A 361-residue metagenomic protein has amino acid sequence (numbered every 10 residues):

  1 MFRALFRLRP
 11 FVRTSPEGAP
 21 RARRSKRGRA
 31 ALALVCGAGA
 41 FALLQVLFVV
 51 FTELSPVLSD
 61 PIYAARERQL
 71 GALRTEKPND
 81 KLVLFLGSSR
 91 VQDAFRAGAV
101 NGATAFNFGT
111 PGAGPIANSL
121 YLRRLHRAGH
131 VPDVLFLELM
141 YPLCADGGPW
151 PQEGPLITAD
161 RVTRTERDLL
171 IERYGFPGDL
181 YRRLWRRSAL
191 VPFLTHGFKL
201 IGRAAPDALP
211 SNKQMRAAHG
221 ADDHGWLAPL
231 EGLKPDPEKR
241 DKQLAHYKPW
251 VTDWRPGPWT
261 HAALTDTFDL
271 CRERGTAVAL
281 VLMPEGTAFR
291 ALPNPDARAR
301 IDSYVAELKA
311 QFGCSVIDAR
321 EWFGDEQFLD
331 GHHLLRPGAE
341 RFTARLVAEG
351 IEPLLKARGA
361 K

Functional and structural regions predicted by a protein language model:
M1-A30: N-terminal Lys/Arg-rich, disordered targeting/topogenic segments
R29-E53: Hydrophobic membrane-insertion alpha-helices, especially the h-region of bacterial N-terminal signal peptides
F51-T75: Alpha-helical transmembrane signal-anchor/signal-peptide segments
E67-G98: Short extracytoplasmic
L86, R90-D179: Membrane-embedded segments
Q152-R274: Secreted/periplasmic serine-hydrolase-like ester/acetyl group-modifying domain
H196, T267-P293: Active-site segments of SGNH/GDSL-like serine hydrolases that catalyze O-acetyl group transfer/hydrolysis on lipids
R290-K361: Long, positively charged, glycine-interspersed low-complexity recognition regions
